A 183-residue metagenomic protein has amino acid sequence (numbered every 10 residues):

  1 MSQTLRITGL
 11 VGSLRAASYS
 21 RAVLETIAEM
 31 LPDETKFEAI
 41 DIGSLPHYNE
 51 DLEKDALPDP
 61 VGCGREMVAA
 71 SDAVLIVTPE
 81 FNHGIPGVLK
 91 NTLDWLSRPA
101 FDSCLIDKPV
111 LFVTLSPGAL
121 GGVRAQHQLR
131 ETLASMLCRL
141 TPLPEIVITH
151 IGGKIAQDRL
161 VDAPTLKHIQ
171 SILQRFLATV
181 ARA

Functional and structural regions predicted by a protein language model:
S2-E34: N-terminal beta1-alpha1 ligand-phosphate binding loop
S2-T8, N49, R139-A183: Glycine-rich phosphate/pyrophosphate-binding loop and the adjoining helix
I7, S20, L24, V61 (+4 more regions): A general structural signal for well-ordered alpha-helical segments in protein cores
P32-A39, C138-R139: A generic structural motif
I42-P58, G152-Q157: N-terminal beta-loop-helix "entrance" segment that forms/cooperates in small-molecule cofactor or anionic ligand
G43-Y48, E80-F81, I146: Short beta-to-alpha linker loops that shape the active-site pocket of alpha/beta-hydrolase fold enzymes
A56-L137: Helix-loop-strand module that forms the ligand-binding subsite of alpha/beta enzymes
